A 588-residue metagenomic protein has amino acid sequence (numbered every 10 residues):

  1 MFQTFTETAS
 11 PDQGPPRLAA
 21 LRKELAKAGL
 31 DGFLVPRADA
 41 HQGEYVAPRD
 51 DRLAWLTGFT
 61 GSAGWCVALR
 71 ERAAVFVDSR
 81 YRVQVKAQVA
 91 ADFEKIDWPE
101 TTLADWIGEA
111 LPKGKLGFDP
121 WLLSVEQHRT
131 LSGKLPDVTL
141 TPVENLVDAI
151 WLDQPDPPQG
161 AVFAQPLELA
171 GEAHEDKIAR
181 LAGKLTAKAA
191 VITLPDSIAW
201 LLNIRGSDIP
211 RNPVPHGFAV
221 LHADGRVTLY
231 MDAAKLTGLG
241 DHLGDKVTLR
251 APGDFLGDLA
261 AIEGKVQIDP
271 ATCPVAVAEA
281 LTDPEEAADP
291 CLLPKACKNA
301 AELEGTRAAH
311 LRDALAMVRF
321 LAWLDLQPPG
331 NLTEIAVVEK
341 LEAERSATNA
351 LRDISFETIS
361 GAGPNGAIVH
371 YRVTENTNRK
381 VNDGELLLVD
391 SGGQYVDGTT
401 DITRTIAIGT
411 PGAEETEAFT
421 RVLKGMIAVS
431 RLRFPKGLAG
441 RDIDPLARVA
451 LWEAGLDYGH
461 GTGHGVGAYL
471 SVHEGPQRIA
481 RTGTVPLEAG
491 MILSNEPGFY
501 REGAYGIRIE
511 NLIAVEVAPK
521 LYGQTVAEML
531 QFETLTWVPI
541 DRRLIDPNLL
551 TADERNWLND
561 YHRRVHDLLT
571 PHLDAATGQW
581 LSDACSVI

Functional and structural regions predicted by a protein language model:
M1-I588: Active-site neighborhoods and metal-handling regions in enzymes and metal-associated proteins
